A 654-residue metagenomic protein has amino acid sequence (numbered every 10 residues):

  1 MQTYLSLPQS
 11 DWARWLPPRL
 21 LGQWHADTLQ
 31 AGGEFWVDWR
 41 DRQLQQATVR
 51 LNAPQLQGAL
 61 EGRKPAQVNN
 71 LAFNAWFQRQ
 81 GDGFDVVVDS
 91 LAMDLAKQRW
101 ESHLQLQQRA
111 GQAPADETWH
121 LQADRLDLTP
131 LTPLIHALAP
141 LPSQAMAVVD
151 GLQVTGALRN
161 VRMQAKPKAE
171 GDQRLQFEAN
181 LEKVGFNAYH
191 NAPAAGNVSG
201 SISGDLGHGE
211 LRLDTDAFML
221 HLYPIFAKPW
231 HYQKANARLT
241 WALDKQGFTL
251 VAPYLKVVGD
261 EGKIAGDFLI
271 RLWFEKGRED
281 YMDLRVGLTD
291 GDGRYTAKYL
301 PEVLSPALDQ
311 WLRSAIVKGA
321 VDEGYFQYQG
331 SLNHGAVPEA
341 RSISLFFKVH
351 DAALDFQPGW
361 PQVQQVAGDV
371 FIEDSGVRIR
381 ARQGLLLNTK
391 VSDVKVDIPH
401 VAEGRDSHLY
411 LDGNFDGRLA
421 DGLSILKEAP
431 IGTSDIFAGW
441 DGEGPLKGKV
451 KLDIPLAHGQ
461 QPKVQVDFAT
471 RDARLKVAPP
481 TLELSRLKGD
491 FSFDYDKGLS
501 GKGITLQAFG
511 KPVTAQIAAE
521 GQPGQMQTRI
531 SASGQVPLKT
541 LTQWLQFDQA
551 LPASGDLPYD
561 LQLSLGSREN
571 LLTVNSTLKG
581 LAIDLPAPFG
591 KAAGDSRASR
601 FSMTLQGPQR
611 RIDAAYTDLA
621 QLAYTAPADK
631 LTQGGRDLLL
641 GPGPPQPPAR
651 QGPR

Functional and structural regions predicted by a protein language model:
M1-L95, R109-Y189, G200-G207, R212-E261 (+5 more regions): Extended amphipathic, helix-rich lipid-handling scaffolds
N197: Active-site pocket-lining segments that scaffold enzyme catalytic pockets across diverse folds
Q383-L385: Extended hydrophobic/aromatic segments used for targeting, binding, or gating
L387-V394, P512-V513: A short, polar beta-strand/turn micro-motif
